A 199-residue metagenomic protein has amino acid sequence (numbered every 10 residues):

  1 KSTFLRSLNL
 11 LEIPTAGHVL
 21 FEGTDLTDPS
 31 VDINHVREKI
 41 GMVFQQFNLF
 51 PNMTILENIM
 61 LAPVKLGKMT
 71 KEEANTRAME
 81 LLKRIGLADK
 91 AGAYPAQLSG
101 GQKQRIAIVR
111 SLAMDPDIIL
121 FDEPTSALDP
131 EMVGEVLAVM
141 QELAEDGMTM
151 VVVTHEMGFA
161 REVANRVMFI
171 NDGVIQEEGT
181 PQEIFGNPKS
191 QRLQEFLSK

Functional and structural regions predicted by a protein language model:
S2-P181: ABC family nucleotide-binding domain
F169-D172, Q176-E178, Q182-K199: C-terminal boundary and immediately downstream tail of ABC-type ATPase nucleotide-binding domains
